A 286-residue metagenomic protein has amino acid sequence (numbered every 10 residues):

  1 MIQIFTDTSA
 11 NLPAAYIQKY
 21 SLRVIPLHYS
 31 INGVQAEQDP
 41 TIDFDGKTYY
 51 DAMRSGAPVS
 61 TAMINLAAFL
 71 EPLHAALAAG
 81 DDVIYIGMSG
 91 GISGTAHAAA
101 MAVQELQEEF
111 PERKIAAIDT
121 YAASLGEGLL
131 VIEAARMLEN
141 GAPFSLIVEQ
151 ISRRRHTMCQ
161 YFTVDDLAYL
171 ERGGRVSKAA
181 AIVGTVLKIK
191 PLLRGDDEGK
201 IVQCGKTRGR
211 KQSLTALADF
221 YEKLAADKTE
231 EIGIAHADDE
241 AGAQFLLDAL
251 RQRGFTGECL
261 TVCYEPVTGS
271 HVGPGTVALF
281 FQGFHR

Functional and structural regions predicted by a protein language model:
Q3, S9-I17, L22-H28, I92-T95 (+4 more regions): Mixed-charge interfacial surface used for oligomerization/domain docking and macromolecular partner engagement
Q3-M63, A68: N-terminal glycine-rich anion-binding loop in soluble enzyme alpha/beta folds
R54-I92, H97-M101, V148: Glycine-rich phosphate- or other oxyanion-binding loops that anchor nucleotides, phosphorylated ligands
D81-Y85, R113-I118: Short, flexible active-site-proximal loops enriched in glycine and acidic residues
